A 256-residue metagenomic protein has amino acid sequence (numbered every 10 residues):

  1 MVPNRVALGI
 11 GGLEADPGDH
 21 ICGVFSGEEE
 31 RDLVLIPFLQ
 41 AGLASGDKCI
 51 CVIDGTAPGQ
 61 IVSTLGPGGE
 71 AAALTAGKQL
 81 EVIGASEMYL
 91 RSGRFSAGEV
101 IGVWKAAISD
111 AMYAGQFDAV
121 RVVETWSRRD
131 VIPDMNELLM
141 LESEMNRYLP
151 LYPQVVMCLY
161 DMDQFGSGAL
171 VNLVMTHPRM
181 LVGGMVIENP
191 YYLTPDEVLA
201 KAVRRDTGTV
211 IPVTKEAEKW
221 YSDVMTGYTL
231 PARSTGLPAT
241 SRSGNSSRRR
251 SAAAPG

Functional and structural regions predicted by a protein language model:
M1-G256: Non-catalytic regulatory/interaction regions at protein termini and inter-domain linkers
